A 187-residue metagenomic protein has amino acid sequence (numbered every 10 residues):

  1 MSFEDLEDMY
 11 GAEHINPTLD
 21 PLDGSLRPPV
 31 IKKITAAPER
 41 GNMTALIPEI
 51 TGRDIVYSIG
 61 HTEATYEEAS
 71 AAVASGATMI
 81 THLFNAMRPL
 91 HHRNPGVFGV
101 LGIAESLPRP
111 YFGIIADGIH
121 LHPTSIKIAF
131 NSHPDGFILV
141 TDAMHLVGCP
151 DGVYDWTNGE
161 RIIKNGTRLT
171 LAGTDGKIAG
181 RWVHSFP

Functional and structural regions predicted by a protein language model:
M1-P95, G148: Histidine/acidic-residue-rich, glycine-tolerant segments that coordinate divalent metal ions
L46-I50, I59, E68-P187: Active-site-adjacent C-terminal substructures of enzyme catalytic domains
